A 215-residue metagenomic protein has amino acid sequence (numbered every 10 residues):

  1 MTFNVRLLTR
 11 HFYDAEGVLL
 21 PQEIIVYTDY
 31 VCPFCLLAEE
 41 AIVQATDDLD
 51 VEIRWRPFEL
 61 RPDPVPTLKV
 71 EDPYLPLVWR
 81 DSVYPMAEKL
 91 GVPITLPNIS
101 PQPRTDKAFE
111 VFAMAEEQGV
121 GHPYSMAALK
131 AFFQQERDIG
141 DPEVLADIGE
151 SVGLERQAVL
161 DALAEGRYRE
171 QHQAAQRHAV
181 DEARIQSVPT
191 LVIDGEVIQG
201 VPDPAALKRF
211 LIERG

Functional and structural regions predicted by a protein language model:
M1-L19: N-terminal amphipathic/basic-hydrophobic helices that include classical n-h-c signal peptides and signal-anchor
E16-L19, I25, F34-V51, Y74 (+1 more regions): C-terminal cap of thioredoxin/glutaredoxin-like
I25-Y27, R56: Solvent-exposed beta-strand sheet faces enriched in polar/charged residues
Y30: Cys/His-enriched microdomains
L36-Q135: Structural alpha/beta surface segment adjacent to cysteine/selenocysteine redox centers across thiol/disulfide enzymes
